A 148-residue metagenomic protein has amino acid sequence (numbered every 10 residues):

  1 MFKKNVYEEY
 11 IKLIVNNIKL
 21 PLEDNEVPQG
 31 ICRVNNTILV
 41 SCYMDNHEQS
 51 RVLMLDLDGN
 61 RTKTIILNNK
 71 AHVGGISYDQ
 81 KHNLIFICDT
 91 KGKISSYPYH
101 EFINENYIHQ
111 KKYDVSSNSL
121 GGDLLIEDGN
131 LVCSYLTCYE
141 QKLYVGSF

Functional and structural regions predicted by a protein language model:
N16-E48: Beta-strand-rich domains and repeat architectures in extracellular enzymes and scaffolds, especially beta-propellers
K19-D24, I65-N69, L124-G129: Surface loop/turn motifs at the tips and blade-to-blade linkers of beta-strand repeat domains
Q29-G30, G75, Y135: Conserved beta-strand position repeated once per blade in WD40 beta-propeller domains
R33-N36, Y78-H82, C138-E140: Residue-level detector of Asp-centered blade-edge/turn motifs that repeat once per structural unit in beta-propeller
V40-S41, I87, V145: Residue position within the beta-strands of beta-propeller blades
H47-L53, G92-E101: Structural motif
G59-L84: Blade-loop segments of beta-propeller domains
Y97-Y113: Short loop/turn segments immediately following beta-strands, especially the blade-tip and inter-blade linker loops
